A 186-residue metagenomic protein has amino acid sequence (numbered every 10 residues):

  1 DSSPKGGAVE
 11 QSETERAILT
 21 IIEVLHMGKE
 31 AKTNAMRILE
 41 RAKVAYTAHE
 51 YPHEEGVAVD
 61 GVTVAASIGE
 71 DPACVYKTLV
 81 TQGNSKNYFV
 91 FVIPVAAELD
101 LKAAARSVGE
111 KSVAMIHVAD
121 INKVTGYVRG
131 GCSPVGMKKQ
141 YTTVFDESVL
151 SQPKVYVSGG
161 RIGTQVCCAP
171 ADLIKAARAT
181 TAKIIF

Functional and structural regions predicted by a protein language model:
D1-L25: Intrinsic disorder/low-complexity segments
I21-F186: Extended, low-hydrophobicity, polar/charged segments
